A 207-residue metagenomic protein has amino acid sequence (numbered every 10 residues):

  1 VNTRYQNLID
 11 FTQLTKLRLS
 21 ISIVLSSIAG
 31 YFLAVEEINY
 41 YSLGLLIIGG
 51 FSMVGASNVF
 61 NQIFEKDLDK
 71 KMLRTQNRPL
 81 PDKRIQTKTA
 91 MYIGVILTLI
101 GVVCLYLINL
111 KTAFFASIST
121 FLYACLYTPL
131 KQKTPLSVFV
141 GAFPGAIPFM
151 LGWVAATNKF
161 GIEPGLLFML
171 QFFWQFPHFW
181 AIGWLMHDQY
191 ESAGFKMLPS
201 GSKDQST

Functional and structural regions predicted by a protein language model:
V1-T12: Short, Lys/Arg-rich, polar N-terminal cytosolic tail immediately upstream of the first transmembrane signal-anchor
R18, S22, Y41-G49, T89-I93 (+4 more regions): Alpha-helical transmembrane segments of integral membrane proteins
S20, N61, D69, L73 (+3 more regions): Alpha-helical transmembrane segments and their lipid-water interface positions in multi-pass membrane proteins
S22-I28, R78-P81, V140-A156, S206: Small-residue-rich segments of transmembrane alpha-helices in multi-pass membrane proteins, especially helix faces
L25-K66, R74, T98, V102 (+2 more regions): Membrane-embedded alpha-helical segments that form the functional core of polytopic membrane enzymes, especially those
K66, K71-F114, K203-T207: Multi-pass membrane catalytic core of lipid/isoprenoid biosynthesis enzymes
Y106-K111, T128-L136, W153-K159: Membrane-interface helix caps and helix-loop-helix hairpins in membrane proteins
L167-T207: C-terminal membrane-associated helical module and adjoining short loops/tails
